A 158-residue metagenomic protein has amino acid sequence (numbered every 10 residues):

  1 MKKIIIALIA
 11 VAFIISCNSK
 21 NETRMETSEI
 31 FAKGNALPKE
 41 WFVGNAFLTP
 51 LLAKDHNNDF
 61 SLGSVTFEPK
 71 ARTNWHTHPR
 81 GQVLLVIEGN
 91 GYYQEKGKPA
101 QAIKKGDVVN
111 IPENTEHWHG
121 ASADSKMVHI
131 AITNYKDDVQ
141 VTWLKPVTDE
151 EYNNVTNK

Functional and structural regions predicted by a protein language model:
M1-M25: Bacterial Sec-dependent N-terminal signal peptides
N18-D59, V141-K158: A short, N-terminal "cap"/entry segment at the start of jelly-roll beta-barrel domains of the cupin/DSBH fold
A46-R80: N-terminal, post-signal-peptide region of Sec/Tat-exported proteins
S64-E68, H78-Y93, I132-N134: Short, conserved beta-strand element in jelly-roll/cupin
W75, Y93-Q94, E116-S122: Short beta-strand His + acidic residue motifs that chelate non-heme Fe in jelly-roll/DSBH and cupin folds
G97-N114: Short acidic-glycine-tyrosine-enriched beta hairpin
D124-T142: A short hydrophobic beta-strand segment most commonly corresponding to one strand of the jelly-roll/cupin
